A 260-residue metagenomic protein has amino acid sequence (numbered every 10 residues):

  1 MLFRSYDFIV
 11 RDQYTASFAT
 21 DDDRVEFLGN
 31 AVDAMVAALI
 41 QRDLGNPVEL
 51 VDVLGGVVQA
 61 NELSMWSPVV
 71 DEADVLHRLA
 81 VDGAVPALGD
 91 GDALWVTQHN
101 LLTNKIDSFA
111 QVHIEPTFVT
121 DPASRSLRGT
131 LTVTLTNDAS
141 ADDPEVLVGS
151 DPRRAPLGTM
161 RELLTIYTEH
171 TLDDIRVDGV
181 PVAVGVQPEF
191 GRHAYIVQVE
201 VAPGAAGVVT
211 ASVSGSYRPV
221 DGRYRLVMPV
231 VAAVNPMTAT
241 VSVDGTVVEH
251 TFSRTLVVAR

Functional and structural regions predicted by a protein language model:
M1-R260: Lumenal/extracellular ectodomains and adaptor appendage modules of the eukaryotic vesicle/secretory system
